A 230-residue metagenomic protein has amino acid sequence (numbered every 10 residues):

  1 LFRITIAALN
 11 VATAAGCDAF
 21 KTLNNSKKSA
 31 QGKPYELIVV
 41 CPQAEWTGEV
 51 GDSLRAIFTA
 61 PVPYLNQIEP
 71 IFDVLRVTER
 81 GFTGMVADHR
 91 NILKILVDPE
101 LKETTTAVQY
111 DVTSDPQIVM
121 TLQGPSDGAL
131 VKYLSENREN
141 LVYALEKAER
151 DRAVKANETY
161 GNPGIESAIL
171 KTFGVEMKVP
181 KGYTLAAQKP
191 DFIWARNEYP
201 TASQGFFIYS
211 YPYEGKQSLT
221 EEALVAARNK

Functional and structural regions predicted by a protein language model:
L1-A15: Sec-dependent bacterial lipoprotein signal peptides
F2, C17-K230: N-terminal targeting sequences that direct proteins away from the cytosol to non-cytosolic compartments
